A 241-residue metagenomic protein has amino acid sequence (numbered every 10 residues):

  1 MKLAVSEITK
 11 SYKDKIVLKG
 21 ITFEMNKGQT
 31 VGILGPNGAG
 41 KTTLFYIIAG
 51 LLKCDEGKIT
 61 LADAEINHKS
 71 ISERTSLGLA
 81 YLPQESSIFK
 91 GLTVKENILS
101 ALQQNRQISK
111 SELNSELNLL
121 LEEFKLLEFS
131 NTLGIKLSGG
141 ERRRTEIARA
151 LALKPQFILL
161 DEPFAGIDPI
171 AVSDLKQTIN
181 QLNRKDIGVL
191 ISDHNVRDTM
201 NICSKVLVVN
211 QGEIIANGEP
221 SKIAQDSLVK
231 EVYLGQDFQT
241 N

Functional and structural regions predicted by a protein language model:
L34-P36: The feature captures the beta-strand-to-loop junction immediately N-terminal to the Walker
A49: Helix-to-loop junction immediately C-terminal to a conserved catalytic motif
G57-I66, L77: Conserved ABC transporter NBD signature motif
S111-F129, Q177-N180: Conserved ABC ATPase "signature" region
L133-L137, E141: Conserved ABC ATPase signature
K154: Conserved catalytic motifs of ABC-family nucleotide-binding domains
I158-E162: Catalytic Walker B motif of ABC-type/P-loop ATPase nucleotide-binding domains
